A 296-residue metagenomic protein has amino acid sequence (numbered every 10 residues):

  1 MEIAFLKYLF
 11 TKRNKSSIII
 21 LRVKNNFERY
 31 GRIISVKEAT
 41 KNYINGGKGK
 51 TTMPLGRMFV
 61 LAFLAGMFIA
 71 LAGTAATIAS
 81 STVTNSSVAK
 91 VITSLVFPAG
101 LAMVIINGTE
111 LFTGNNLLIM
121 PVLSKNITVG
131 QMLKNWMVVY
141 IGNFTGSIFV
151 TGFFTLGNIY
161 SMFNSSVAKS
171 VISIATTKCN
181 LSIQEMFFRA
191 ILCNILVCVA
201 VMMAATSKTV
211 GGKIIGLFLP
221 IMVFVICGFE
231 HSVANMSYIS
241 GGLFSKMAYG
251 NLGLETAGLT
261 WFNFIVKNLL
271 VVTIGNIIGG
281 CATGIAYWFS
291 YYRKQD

Functional and structural regions predicted by a protein language model:
F5-F10, F27: Aromatic (phenylalanine/tyrosine) cluster motif
T11, I18-I20, K24: Short, positively charged and aromatic/hydrophobic N-terminal segments
N14-K15, N143: Intrinsically disordered, low-complexity segments
N26-D296: Alpha-helical transmembrane segments and their helix-helix packing motifs
